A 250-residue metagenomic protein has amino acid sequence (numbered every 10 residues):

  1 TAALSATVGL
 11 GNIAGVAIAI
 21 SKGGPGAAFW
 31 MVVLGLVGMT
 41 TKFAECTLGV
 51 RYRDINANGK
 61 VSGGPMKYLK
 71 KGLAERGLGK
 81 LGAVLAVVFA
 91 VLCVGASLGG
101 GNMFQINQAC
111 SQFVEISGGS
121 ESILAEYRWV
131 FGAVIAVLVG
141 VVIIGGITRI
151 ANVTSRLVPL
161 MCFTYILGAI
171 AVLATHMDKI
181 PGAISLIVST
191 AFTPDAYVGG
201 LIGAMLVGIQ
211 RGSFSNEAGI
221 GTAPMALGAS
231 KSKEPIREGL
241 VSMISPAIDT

Functional and structural regions predicted by a protein language model:
T1-I20, L48-L73, V88-V94, L201-A247: Alpha-helical membrane segments and immediately flanking helix-loop junctions that form or couple to the substrate/ion
L4-S5, L34-G59, K70-N107, F113-V142: Helix-loop-helix module between adjacent transmembrane segments
A17-F29, T193, V198: Helix-coil boundary and interhelical linker segments in multi-pass alpha-helical membrane proteins
G26-V33, A151-T154: Hydrophobic alpha-helical membrane segments of integral membrane proteins
L34-G38, L157, T164, S245: Transmembrane alpha-helical core residues of multi-pass small-molecule transporters, especially secondary transporters
P65-L73, V91, A109-S117, I150-L157 (+2 more regions): Hydrophobic alpha-helical segments of integral membrane proteins, encompassing both true transmembrane helices
L85, M103-F113, E126-T175, I184-V188: Membrane-interface loop-to-helix entry segments
A151-E234: Acidic, glycine-rich loop-and-beta core segments that form the ion-binding/anion-interacting portion of active sites
